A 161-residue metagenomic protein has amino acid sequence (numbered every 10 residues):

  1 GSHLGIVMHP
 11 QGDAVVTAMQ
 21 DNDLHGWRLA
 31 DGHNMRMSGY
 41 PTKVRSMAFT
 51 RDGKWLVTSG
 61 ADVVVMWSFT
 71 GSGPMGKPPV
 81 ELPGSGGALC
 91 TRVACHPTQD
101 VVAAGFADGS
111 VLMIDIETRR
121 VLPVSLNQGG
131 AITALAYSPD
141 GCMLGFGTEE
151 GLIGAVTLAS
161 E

Functional and structural regions predicted by a protein language model:
G1-E161: WD40-repeat beta-propeller superdomains and closely related acidic/aromatic-rich repeat-like regions
